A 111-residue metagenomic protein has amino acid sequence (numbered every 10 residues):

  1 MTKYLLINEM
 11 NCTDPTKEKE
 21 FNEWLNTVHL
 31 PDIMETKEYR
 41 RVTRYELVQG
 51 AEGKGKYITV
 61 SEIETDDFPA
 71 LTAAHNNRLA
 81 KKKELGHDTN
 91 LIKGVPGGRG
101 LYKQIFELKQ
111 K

Functional and structural regions predicted by a protein language model:
M1-K111: Macromolecular interaction modules
